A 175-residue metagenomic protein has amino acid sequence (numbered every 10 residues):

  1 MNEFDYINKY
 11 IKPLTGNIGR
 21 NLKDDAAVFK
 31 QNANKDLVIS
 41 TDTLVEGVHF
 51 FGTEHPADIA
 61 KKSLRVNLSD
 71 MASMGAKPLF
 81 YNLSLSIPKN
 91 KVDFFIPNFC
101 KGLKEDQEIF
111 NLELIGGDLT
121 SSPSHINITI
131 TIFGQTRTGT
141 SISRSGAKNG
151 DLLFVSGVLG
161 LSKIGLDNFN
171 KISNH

Functional and structural regions predicted by a protein language model:
M1-H175: Helix-biased detector of long, well-ordered alpha-helical tracts
